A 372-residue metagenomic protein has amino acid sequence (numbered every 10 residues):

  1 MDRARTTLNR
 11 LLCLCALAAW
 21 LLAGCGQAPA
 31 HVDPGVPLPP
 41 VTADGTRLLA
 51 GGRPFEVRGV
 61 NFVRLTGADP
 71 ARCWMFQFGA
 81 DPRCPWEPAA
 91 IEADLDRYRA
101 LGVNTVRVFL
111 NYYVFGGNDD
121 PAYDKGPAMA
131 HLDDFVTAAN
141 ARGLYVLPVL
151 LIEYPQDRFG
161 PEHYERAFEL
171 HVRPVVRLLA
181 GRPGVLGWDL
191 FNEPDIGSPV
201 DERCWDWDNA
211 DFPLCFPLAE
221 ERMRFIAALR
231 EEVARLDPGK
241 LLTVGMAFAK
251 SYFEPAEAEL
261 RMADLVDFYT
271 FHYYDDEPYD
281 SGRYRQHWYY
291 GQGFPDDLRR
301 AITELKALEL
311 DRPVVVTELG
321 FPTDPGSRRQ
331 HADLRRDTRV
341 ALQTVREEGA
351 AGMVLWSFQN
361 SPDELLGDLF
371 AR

Functional and structural regions predicted by a protein language model:
D2-C13: Bacterial N-terminal signal peptides that target proteins for export
A16-A19: Sec-dependent N-terminal signal peptides
L22-G24: C-terminal motif of bacterial Sec signal peptides marking the signal peptidase cleavage site
Q27-P34: Bacterial Sec signal peptide processing site at the extreme N-terminus
L38-Y279, G291, P295, R299 (+3 more regions): Active-site mouth of glycoside hydrolases
G245, V315-T317: Active-site neighborhood of phospho(di)ester-bond hydrolases with catalytic His/Asp-centered motifs
I302, K306, L342-R346: Generic hydrophobic alpha-helical scaffold/packing signal
E364-R372: Short acidic, glycine/proline-enriched helix-loop-strand junctions
